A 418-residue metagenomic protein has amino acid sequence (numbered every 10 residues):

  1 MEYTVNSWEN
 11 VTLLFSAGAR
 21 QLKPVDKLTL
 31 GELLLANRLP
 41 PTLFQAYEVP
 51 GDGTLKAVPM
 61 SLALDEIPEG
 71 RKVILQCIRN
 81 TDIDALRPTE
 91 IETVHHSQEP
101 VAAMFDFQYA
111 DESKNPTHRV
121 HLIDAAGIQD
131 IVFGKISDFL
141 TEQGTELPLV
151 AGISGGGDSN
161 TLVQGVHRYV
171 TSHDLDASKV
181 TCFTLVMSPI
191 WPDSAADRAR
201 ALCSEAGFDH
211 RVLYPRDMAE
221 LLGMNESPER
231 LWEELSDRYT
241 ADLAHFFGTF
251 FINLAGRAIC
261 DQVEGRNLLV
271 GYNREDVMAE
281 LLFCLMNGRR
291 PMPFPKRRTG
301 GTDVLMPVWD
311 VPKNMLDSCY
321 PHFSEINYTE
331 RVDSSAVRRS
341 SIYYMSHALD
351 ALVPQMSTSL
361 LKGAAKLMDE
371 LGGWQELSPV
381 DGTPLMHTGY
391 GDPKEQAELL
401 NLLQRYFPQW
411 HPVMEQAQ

Functional and structural regions predicted by a protein language model:
Y3-L13, T93-T117, V311-K362, G389-Y390 (+1 more regions): Mid-to-C-terminal catalytic subdomains of enzymes that bind/position adenosyl phosphate moieties or nucleic-acid
E9, A17-T42, D52-T54, P59 (+4 more regions): ATP-dependent adenylation/nucleotidyltransferase module used to activate substrates
L13, L22-V25, T383-M386: Short, surface-exposed loop motifs enriched in S/T, G, D/E and P with embedded aromatic residues
K23, A36, G51-N80, A85-V94 (+3 more regions): A broadly conserved sequence feature marking short terminus-proximal activation segments in nucleic acid-centric
T42-Y47, Q396-Q418: C-terminal target-recognition/interaction regions appended to catalytic cores
A46-E48, L75-C77, Y390: Short beta-strand element of the conserved SAM-dependent methyltransferase core
Y47, R216, N273, R331-D333: Residue-level "edge-of-site" marker
E275, M286-N314, H322-L400: Flexible helical/loop "lid" subdomain adjacent to adenine-nucleotide binding pockets
